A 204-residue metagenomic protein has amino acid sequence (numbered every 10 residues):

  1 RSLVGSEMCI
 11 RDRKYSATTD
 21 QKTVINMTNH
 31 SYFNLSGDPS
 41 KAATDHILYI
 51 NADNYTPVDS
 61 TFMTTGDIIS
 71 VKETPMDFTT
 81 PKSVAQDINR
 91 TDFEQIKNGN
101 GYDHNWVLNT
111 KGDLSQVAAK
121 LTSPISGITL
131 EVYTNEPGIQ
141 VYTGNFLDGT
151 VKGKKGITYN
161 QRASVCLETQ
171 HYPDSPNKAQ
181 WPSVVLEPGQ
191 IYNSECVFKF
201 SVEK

Functional and structural regions predicted by a protein language model:
R1-G5, I10: Single conserved hydrophobic/aromatic residue that forms the stacking wall/gate of nucleotide- or nucleobase-binding
E7, Q21-I25, D113: Short glycine/serine/proline-enriched coil/turn segments at secondary-structure junctions
R11-A17, A42-Y49, S115-A119, Q140-V141: Short, well-ordered strand-loop elements centered on a beta-strand within folded domains, enriched for acidic residues
K14-A43: Acidic (Asp/Glu-rich), glycine- and aromatic
P39-I96: A conserved active-site cap/scaffold subdomain adjacent to cofactor or substrate pockets
D77-K204: Active-site pocket scaffolds in enzymes
